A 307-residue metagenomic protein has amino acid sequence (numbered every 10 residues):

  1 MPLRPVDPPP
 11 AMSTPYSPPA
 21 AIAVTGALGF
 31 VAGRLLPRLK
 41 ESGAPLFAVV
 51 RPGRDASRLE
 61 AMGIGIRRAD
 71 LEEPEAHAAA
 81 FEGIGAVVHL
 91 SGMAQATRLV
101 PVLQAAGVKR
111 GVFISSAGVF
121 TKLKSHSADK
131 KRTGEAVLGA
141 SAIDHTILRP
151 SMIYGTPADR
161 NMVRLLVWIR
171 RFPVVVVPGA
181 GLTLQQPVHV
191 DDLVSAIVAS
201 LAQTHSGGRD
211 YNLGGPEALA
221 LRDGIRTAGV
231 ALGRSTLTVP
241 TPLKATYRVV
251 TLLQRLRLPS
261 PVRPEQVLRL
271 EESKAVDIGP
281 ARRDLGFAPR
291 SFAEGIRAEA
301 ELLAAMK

Functional and structural regions predicted by a protein language model:
I22-L39: N-terminal Rossmann NAD(P)H-binding glycine-rich loop of SDR-like oxidoreductase domains
V49-R54, L71: N-terminal Rossmann-fold cofactor-binding loop
G65-I84: Conserved Rossmann-fold cofactor-binding substructure of NAD(P)-dependent oxidoreductases
A80-F113, V119-A140: NAD(P)-cofactor binding segment of oxidoreductase domains
G139-T156: Conserved beta-loop-beta element that borders a ligand/cofactor-binding pocket
D159-R164, G179-L201, G208-N212: Substrate-positioning beta->alpha
R164-P187, S235-S273: Alpha-helical membrane-targeting segments
S200-V262, I278, D284-G286, R290-K307: Mid/C-terminal beta-alpha module of Rossmann-like enzyme folds, strongest in SDR-family dehydrogenases/epimerases
